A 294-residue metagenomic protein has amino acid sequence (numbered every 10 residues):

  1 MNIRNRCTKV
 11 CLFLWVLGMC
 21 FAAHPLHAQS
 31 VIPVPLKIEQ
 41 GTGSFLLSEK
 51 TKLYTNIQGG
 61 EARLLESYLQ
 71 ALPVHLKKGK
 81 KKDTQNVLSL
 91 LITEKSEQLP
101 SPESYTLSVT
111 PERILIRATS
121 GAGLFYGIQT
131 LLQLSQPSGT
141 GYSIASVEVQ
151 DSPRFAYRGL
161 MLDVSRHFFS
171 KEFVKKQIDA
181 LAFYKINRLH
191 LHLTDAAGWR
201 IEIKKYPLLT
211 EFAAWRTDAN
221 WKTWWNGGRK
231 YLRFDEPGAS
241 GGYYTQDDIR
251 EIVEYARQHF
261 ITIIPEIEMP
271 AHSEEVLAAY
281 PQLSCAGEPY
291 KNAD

Functional and structural regions predicted by a protein language model:
M1-S30: Bacterial Sec-dependent N-terminal signal peptides
N2-N5, H24, N56, N86 (+4 more regions): Detector for Asparagine
K9, C20, G43-F45, K81 (+4 more regions): Compositionally biased, intrinsically disordered low-complexity regions
H24, I32-V34, I264, Y280: Hydrophobic alpha-helix-in-membranes signature
A28-Y157: Contiguous, structured surface segment used for ligand recognition
E97-D294: Feature activates predominantly on carbohydrate-active enzymes
